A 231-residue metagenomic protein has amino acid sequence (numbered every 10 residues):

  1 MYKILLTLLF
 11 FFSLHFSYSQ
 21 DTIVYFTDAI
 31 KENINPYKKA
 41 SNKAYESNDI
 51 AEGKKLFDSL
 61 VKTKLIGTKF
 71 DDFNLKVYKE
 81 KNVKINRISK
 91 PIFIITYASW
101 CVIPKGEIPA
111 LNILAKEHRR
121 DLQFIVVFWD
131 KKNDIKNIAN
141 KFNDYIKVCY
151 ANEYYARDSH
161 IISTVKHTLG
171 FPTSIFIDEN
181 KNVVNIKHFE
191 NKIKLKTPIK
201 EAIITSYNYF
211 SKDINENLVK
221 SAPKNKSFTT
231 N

Functional and structural regions predicted by a protein language model:
M1-Y25: Bacterial Sec-dependent N-terminal signal peptides
Q20-K38: Short N-terminal segments immediately surrounding and downstream of signal-peptide cleavage
A44-V83: N-terminal "domain-start" segment that seeds a small globular fold
K81-N112, Q123: Short active-site neighborhood of thiol/selenol oxidoreductases, capturing the structured segment around
G106-N143, Y155-I161: Structural microenvironment flanking redox-active thiols in thiol-disulfide oxidoreductases
F142-E179: Short, internal strand/loop/helix patches that form the active-site neighborhood or redox-interaction surface
F171-N231: Thiol-/selenol-based redox modules, centered on thioredoxin-like and closely related oxidoreductase domains
